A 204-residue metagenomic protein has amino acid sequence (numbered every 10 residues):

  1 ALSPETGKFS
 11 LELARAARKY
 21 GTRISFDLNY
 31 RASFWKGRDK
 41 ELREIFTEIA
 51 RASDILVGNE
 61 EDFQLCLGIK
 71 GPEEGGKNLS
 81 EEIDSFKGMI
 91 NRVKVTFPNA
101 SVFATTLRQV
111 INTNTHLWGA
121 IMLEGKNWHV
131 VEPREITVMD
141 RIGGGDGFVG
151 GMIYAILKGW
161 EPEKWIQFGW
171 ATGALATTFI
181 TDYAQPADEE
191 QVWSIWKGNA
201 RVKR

Functional and structural regions predicted by a protein language model:
A1-H129, R134-I136, Y183-Q191, A200-R204: Ribokinase/PfkB-type carbohydrate-kinase core domain
H129-G198: Conserved post-catalytic alpha-helical subdomain immediately downstream of the catalytic base and nucleotide-binding
